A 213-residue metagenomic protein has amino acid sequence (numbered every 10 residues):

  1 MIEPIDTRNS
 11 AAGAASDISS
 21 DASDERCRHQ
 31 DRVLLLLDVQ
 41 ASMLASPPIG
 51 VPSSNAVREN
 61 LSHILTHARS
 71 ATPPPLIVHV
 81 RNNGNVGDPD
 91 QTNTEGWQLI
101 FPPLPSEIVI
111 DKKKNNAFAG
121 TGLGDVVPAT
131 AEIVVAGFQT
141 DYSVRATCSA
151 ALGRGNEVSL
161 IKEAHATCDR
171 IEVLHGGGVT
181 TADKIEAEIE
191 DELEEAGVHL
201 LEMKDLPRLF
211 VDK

Functional and structural regions predicted by a protein language model:
I2-V33, D90-K213: Active-site-adjacent betaalpha module
Q30, P47-I77, N82: A short alpha/beta connector and helix-capping loop motif
V33-V39: N-terminal nucleotide-binding beta1-loop-alpha1 segment
V39, R81-N82, K114, K162: A cross-domain feature marking catalytic cores of carbohydrate-active enzymes and several ubiquitous metabolic/repair
Q40, N83-G84, Q139, H165: Catalytic metal-binding/acid-base residues of hydrolase active sites
A41-S46: Short acidic, Gly/Ser-rich segments with clustered Asp/Glu that frequently serve as metal-coordination loops in enzyme
R69, N85-Q91: N-terminal/domain-start segments enriched in small and hydrophobic, helix-friendly residues, covering either
N82-V86, G96: Glycine-rich, small/polar surface segments that engage phosphate groups of diverse ligands
